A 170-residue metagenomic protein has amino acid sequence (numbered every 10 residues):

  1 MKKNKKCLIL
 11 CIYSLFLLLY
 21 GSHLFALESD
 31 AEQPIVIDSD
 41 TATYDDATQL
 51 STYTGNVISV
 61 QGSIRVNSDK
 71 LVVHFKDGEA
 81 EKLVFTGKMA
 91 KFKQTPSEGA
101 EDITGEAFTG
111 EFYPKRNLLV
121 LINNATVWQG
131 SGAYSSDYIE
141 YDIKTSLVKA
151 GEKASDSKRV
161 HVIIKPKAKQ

Functional and structural regions predicted by a protein language model:
M1-Q170: Mature-chain termini and adjacent capping regions
